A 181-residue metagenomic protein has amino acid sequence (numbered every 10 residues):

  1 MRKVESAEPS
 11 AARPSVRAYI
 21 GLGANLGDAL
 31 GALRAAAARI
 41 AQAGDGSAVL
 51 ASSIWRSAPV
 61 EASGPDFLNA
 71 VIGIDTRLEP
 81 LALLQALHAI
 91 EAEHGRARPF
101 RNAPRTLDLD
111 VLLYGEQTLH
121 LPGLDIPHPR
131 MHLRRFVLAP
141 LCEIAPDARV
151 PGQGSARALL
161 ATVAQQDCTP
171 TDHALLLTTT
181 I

Functional and structural regions predicted by a protein language model:
R2-G46, S52-R56: N-terminal beta1-alpha1 ligand-phosphate binding loop
R2-S6, L50, S57-L68, L78-I181: Flexible, gly/pro- and Lys/Arg-enriched active-site loops
R17-I20, A36-G44, D75-L83, R105-L109: A generic short-segment signal for beta-strand/edge and adjacent turn/coil regions
L22-A24, T76, C142: Short, structured patches in soluble enzyme cores that scaffold and shape functional sites
I72: Short basic (Lys/Arg) and small-residue
